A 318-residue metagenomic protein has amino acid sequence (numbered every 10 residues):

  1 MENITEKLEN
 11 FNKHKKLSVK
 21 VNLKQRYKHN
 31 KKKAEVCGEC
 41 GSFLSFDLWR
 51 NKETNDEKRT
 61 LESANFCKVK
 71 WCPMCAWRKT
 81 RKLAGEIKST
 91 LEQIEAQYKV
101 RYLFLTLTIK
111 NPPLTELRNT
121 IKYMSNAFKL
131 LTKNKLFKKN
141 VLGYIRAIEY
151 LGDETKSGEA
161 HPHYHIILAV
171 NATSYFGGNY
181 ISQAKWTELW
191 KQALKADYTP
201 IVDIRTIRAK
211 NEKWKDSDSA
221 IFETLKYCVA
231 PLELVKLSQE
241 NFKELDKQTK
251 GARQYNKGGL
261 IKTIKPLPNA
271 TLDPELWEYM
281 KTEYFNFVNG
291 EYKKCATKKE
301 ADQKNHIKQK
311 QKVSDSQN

Functional and structural regions predicted by a protein language model:
M1-A160, V170-N318: Right-hand nucleic-acid polymerase module
I166: Cys/His-coordinated zinc-finger cores
